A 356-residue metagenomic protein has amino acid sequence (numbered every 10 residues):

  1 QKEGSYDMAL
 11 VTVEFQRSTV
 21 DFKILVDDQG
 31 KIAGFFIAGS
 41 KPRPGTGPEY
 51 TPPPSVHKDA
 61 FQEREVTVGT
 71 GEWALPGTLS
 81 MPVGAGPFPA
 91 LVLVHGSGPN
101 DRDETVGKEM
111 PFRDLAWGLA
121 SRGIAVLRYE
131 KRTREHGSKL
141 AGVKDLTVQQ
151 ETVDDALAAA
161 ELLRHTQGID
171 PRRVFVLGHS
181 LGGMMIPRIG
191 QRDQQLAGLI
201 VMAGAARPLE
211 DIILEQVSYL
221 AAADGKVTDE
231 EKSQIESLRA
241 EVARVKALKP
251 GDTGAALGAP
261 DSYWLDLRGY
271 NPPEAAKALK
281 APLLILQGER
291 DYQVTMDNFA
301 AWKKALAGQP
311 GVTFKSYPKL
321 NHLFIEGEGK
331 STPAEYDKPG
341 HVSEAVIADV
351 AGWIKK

Functional and structural regions predicted by a protein language model:
R43-G86: N-terminal cap/lid segment of alpha/beta-hydrolase-fold proteins
L93-E151, L220-A221, I325-Y336: Cap/lid segment of the alpha/beta-hydrolase catalytic domain
D145-Q167: Alpha/beta-hydrolase active-site loop
G168-S180: Alpha/beta-hydrolase fold nucleophile elbow
R192, G198-A278, G308: Accessory cap/linker subdomain of secreted extracellular hydrolases
L279, I285-Q287: Short beta-strand/loop motif that positions the catalytic acidic residue of the alpha/beta-hydrolase fold
Y292-N298: Conserved alpha/beta-hydrolase "acid-adjacent" motif
L320-L323, E328-K356: Catalytic active-site module of serine/aspartate enzymes centered on a nucleophile-bearing elbow/loop
